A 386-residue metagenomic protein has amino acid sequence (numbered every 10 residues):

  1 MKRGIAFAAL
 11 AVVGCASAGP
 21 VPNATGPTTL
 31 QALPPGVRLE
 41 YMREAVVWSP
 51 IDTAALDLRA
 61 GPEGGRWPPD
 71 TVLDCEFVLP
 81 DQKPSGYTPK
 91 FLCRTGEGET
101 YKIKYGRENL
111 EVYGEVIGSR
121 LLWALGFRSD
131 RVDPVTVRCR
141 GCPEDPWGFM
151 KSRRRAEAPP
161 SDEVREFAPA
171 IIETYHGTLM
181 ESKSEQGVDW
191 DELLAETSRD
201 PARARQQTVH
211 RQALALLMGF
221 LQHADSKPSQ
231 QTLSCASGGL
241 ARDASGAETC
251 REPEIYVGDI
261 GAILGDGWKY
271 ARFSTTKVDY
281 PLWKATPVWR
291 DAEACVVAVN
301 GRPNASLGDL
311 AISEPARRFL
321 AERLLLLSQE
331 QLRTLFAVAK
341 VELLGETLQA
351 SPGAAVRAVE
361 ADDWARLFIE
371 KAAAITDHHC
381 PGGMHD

Functional and structural regions predicted by a protein language model:
K2-A8: Sec-dependent signal peptide recognition, specifically the positively charged N-region followed immediately by
A9, C15-L79, T95-E97, V341-D386: Regulatory N- and C-terminal appendages and interdomain linkers associated with kinase/kinase-like NTP transferase
A16, E76, R140-P143, A236 (+3 more regions): Secreted/luminal cysteine- and crosslink-motif detector
W67-G187: Conserved ATP-binding subdomain of kinase catalytic cores across diverse folds
L110-E115, V188-T275: Conserved kinase catalytic-core segment
W123-F127, G219-Q222, A373: Sec-exported extracytoplasmic/periplasmic mature domains
L240-D386: C-terminal catalytic region of ATP-dependent kinase domains
